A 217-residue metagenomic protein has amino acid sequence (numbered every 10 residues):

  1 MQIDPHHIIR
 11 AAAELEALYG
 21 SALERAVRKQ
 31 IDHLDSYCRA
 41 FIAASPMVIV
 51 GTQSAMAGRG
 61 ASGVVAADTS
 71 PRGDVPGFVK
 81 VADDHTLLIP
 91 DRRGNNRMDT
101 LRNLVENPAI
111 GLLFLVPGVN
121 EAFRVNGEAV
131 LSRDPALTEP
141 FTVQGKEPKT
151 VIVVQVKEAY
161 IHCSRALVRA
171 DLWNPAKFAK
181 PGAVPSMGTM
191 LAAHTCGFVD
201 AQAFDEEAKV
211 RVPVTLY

Functional and structural regions predicted by a protein language model:
M1-Y217: Binding-site signature for planar aromatic cofactors or substrates
